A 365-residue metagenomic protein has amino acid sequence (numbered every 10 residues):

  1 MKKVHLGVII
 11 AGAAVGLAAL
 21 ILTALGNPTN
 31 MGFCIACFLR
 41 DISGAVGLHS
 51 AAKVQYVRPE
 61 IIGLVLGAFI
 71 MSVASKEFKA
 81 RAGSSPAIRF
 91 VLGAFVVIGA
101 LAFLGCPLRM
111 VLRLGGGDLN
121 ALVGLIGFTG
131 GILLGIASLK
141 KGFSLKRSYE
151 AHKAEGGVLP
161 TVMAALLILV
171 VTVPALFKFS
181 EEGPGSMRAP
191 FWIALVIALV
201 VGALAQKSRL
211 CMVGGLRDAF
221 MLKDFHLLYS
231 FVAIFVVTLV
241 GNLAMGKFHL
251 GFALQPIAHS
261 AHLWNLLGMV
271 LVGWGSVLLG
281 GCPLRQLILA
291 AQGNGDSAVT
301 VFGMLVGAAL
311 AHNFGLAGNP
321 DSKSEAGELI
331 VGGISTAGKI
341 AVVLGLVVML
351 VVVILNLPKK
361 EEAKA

Functional and structural regions predicted by a protein language model:
M1-A365: Membrane-interfacial helix-loop segments of redox and metal-homeostasis proteins, especially TM-loop-TM junctions
